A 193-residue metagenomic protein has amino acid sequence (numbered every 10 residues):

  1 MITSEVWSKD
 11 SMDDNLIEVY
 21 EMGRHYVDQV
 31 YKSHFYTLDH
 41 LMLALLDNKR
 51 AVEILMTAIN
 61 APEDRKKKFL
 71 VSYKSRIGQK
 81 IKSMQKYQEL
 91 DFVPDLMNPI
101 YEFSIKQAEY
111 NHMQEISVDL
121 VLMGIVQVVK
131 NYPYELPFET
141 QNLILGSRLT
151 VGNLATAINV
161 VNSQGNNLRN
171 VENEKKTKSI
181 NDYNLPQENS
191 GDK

Functional and structural regions predicted by a protein language model:
M1-K193: Histone-fold recognition with a strong bias for associated Lys/Arg-rich disordered tails
